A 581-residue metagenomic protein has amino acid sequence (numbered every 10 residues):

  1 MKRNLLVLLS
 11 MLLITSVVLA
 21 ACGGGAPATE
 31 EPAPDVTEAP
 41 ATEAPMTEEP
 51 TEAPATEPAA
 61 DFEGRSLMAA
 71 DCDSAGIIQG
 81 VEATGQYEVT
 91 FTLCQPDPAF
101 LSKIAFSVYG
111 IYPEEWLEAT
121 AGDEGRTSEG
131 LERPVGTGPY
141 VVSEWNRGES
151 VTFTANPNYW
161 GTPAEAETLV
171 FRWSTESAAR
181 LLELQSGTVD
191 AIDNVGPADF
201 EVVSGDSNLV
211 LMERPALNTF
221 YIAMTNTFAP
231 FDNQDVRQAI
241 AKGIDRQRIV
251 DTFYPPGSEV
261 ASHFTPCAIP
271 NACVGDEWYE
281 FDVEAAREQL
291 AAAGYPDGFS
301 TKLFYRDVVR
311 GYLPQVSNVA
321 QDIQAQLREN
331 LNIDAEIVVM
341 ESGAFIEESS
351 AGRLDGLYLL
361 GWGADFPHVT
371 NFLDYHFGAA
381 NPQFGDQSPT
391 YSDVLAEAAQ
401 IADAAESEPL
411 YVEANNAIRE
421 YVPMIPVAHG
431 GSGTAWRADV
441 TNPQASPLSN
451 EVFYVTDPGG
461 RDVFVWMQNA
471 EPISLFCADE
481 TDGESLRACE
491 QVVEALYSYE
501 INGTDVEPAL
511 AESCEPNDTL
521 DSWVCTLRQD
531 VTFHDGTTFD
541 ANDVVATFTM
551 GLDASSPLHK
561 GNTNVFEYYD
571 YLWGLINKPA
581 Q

Functional and structural regions predicted by a protein language model:
T37, T42, R147, A291-A364 (+3 more regions): Ligand/substrate-recognition segments at binding pockets and active sites
A55, A59-A60, A344-I401, Q444-P447 (+2 more regions): Acidic-aromatic pocket-rim loops
A55, A70-E82, V250, E329 (+5 more regions): Extracytoplasmic/peripheral linker and loop segments enriched in polar/acidic and small residues with frequent Thr/Pro
A55-L117, S556-Q581: Surface-exposed binding/hinge segments that line and control ligand-binding clefts or catalytic entry sites
S128-L131, N156-V202, R528, M550: Ligand-site clamp/hinge motif
R133-G136, M467-D518: N-terminal lobe/hinge region of extracytoplasmic solute-binding protein
Y140, E259-A292, V308-N318: Structural transition elements
T434-F464: Long beta-strand-rich cores associated with HINT superfamily self-processing modules
